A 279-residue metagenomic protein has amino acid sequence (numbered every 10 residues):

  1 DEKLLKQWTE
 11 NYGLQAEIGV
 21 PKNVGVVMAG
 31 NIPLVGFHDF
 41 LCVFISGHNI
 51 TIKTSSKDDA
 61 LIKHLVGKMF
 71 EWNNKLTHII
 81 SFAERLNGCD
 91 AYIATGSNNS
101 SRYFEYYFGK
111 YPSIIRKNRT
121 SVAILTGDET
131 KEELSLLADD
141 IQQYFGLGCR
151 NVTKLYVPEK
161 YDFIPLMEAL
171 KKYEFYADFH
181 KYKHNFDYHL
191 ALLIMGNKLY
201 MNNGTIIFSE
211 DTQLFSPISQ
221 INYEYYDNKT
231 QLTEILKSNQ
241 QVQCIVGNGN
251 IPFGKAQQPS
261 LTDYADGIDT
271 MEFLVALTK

Functional and structural regions predicted by a protein language model:
D1-E2: N-terminal low-complexity or amphipathic/hydrophobic leaders
K6, I32, N99-S101, F163: Glycine-rich nucleotide phosphate-binding loop and flanking beta-alpha elements of Rossmann-like dinucleotide-binding
W8-W72: Conserved small-residue-rich beta-alpha loop and adjacent elements that most often cradle the phosphate/pyrophosphate
N23, N73-Y161, P217, D266-T278: Conserved NAD(P)+-binding/catalytic subdomain of aldehyde/semialdehyde dehydrogenases
M28, T54, G96, V157 (+1 more regions): Short beta-strand/turn micro-motifs composed of small residues that flank or help shape donor/cofactor-binding pockets
S55-D58, K117-S121, Q258-S260: Short, acidic/turn-prone active-site loops that include or flank metal/cofactor- and phosphate-binding residues
I62-L65, F104, L166: Hydrophobic packing residues within well-ordered alpha-helices of enzyme cores
G146-K279: NAD(P)-dependent aldehyde/semialdehyde dehydrogenase
